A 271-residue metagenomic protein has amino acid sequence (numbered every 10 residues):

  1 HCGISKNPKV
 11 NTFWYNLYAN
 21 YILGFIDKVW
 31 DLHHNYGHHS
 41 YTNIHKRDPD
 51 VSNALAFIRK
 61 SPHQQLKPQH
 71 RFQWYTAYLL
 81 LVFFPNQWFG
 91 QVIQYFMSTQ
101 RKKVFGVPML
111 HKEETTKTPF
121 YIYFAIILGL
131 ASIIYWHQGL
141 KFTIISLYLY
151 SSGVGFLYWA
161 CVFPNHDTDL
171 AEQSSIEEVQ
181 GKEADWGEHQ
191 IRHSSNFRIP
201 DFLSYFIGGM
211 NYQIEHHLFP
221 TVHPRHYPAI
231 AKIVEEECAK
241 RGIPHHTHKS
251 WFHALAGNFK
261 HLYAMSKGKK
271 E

Functional and structural regions predicted by a protein language model:
H1-P108, E178-K269: Membrane-embedded catalytic scaffold of the fatty acid hydroxylase/desaturase
H1-P8, F163-A171: A cytosolic-side transmembrane-helix exit/cap motif
I22, R71-N86, L110-C161: Alpha-helical bilayer-embedded segments of polytopic membrane proteins, i.e., transmembrane/intramembrane helices
D27-V29, V154-D167: Hydrophobic alpha-helical membrane-embedded segments
H34-G37, T115-P119, D169-Q173: Short low-complexity stretches enriched in small and charged residues
K141-S146, W159-C161, L170-S174, V222-A231 (+1 more regions): Extended hydrophobic-aromatic, low-complexity segments
